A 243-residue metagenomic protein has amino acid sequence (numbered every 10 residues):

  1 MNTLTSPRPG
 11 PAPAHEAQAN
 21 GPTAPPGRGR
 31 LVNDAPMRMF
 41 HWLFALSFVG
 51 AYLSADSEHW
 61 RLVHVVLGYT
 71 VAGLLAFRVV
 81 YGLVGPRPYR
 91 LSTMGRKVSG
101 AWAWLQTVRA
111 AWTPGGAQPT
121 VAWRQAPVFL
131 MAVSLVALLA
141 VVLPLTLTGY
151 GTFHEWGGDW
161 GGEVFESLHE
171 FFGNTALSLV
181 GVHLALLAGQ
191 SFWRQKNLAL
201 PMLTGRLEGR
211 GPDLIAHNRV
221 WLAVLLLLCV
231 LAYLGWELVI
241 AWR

Functional and structural regions predicted by a protein language model:
M1-R243: Membrane-embedded alpha-helical bundles that constitute the cytochrome b-like, heme-associated redox core of multi-pass
